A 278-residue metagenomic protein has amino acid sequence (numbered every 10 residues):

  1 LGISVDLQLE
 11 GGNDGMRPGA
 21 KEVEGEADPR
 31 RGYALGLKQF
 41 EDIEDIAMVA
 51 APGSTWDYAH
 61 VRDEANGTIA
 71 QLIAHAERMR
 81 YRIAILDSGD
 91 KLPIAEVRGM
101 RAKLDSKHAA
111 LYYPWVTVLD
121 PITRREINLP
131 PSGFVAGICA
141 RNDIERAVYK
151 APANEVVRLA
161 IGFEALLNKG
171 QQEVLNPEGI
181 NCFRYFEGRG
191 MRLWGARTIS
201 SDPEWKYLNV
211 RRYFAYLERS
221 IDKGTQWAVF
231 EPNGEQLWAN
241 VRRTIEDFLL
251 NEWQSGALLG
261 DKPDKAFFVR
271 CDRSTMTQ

Functional and structural regions predicted by a protein language model:
L1-Y33: Long, low-complexity, polar/charged, intrinsically disordered or flexibly structured peripheral segments
L35-Q278: Structured, hydrophobic secondary-structure cores that serve as assembly/anchoring elements
